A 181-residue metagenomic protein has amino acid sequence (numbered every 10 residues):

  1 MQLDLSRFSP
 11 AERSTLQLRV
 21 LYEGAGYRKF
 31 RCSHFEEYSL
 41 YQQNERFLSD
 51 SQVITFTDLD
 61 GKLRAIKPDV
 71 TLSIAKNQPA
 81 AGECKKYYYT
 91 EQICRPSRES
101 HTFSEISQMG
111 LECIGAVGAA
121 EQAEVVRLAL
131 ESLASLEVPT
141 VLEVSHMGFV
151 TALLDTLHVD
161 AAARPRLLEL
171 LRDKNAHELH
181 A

Functional and structural regions predicted by a protein language model:
M1-A181: Extended, charged alpha-beta segments that form solvent-exposed binding/catalytic grooves in nucleic-acid-handling
